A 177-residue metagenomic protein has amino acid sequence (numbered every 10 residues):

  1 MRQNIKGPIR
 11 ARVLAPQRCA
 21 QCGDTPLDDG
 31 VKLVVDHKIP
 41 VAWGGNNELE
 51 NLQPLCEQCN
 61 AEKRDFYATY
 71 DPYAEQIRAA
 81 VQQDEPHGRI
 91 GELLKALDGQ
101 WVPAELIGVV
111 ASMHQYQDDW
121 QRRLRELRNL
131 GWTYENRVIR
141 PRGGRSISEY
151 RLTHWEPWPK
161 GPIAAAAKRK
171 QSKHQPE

Functional and structural regions predicted by a protein language model:
M1-G23, A167-P176: Short, charged surface segments at domain edges that flank catalytic/cofactor-binding sites
P16, C22-D28, Q58-E62: Cys/His-rich metal-chelating microdomains
G23-P54, Y67: Histidine-centered nuclease catalytic patch
L52-A74: Short Cys/His-centered divalent metal-binding micro-motifs
E75-W101: Positively charged, polyanion-binding regions of nucleic-acid-associated proteins
G99-S112: Short acidic, hydrophobic short linear motifs in intrinsically disordered regions
H114-N129, E135-I139: Short amphipathic alpha-helical interaction segments
L152-E177: Short, amphipathic alpha-helical interaction segments positioned at domain boundaries
